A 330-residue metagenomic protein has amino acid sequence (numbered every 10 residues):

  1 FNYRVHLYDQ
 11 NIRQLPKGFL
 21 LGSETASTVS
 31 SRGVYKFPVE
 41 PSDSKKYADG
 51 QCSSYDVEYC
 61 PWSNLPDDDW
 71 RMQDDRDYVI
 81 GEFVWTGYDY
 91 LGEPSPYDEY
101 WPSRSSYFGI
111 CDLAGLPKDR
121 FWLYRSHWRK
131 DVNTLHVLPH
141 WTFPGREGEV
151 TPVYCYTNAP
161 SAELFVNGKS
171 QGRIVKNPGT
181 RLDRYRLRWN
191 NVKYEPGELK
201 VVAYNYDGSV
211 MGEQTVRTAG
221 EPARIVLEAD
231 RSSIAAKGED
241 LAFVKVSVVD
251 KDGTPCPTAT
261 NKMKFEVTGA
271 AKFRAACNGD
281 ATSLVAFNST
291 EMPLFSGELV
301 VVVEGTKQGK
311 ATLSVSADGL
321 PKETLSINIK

Functional and structural regions predicted by a protein language model:
F1-V210: Extended substrate-binding grooves/exosites of carbohydrate-active enzymes
F143-G148, S233-A242: Short, solvent-exposed loop/linker segments at the N-terminal edge of repeated beta-sheet extracellular domains
V150, N158, L164-R173, E213-Q214 (+2 more regions): Short flexible loop/turn segments that cap and initiate beta-strands
V153-T157, V202, E228, E239-P257 (+2 more regions): Beta-strand-rich structural segments
L187-Y194, N288-K307: Short, hydrophobic beta-strand segments
Y194-E198, L241, Q308-K310: Extracellular Ig-like/FN3 beta-sandwich strand-entry sites
Y204-Y206, S316-L320: Beta-strand-rich extracellular modules
G208-G220, P321-I329: Edge beta-strands of extracellular beta-sandwich domains
